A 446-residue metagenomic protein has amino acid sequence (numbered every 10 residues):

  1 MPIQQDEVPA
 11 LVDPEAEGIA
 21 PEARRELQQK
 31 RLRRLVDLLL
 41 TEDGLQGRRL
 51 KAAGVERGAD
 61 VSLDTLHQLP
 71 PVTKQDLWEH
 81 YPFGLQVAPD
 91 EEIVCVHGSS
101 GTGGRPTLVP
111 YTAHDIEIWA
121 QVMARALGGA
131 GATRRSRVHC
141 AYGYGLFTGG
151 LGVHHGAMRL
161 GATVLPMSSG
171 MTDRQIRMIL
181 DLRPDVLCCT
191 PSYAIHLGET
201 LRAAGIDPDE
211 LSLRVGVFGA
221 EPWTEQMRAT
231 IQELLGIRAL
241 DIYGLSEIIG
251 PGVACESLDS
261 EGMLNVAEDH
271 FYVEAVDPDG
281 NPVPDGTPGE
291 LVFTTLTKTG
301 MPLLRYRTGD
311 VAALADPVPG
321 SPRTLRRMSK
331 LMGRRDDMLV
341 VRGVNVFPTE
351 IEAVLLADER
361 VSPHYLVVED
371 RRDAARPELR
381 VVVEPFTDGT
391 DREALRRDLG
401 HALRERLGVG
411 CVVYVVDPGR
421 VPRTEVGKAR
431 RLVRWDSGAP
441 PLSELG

Functional and structural regions predicted by a protein language model:
M1-G98, G103-Q121, R125-G129, R134 (+6 more regions): Nucleotide 5′-phosphate-binding alpha/beta core
L39, S99-T102, V138, L187 (+4 more regions): Conserved S/T- and glycine-rich ATP-binding loop of Class I adenylate-forming
A113-A126, R137-H196: AMP-binding/adenylate-forming
G128-A132, G156, D207-P208: Glycine-rich helix-loop-beta junction characteristic of Rossmann-like nucleotide cofactor-binding loops
R137, A204-W223: Conserved helix-loop-beta element of the AMP-binding
L187, T297-L407, V426: AMP-binding/adenylate-forming catalytic core of the ANL superfamily
A194-S212, A229-E233: Adenylate-forming
W223-V318: Conserved AMP-binding/adenylate-forming
